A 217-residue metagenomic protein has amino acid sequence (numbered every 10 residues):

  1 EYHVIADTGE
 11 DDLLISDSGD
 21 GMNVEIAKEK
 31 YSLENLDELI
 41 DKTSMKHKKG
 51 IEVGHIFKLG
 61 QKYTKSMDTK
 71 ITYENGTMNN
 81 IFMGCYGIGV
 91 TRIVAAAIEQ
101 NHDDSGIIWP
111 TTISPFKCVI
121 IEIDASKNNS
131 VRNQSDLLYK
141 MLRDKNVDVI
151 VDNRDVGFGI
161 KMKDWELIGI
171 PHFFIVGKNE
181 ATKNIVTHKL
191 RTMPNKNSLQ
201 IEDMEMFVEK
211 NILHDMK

Functional and structural regions predicted by a protein language model:
E1-K217: NTP/phosphate- and nucleic-acid-binding module
